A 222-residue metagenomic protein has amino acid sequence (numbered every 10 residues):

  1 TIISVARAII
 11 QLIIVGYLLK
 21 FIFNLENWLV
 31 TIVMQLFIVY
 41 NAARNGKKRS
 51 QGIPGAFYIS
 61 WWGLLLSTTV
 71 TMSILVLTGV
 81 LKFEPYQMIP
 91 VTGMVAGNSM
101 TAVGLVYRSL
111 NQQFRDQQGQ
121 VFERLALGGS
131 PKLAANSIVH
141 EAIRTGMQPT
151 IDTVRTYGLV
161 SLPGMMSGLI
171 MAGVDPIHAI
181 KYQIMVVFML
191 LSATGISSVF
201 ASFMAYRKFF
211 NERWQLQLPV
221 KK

Functional and structural regions predicted by a protein language model:
G16-F21, V39-A43, T69-L77, A102 (+2 more regions): Alpha-helical transmembrane segments of multipass membrane proteins
N24-F37: Structural signature of hydrophobic alpha-helical transmembrane segments
V30, Q51-V106: Loop-to-helix entry region at the N-terminal start of transmembrane alpha-helices in multi-pass membrane transporters
N41-G52: C-terminal ends of transmembrane helices
S109-A142: Short cytoplasmic-facing helical segments at TM-TM junctions of multi-pass membrane proteins
P131-L162: Transmembrane alpha-helices
D152-I177, K181: Non-cytoplasmic
I177-I180, I184-Y206: Hydrophobic alpha-helical transmembrane segments of polytopic membrane proteins
